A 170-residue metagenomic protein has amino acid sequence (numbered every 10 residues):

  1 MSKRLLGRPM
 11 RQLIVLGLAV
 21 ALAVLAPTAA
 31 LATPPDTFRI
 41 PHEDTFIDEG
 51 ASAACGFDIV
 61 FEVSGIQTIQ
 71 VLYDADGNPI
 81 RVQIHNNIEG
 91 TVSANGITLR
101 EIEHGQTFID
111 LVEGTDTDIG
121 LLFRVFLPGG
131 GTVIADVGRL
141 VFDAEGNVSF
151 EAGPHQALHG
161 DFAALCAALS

Functional and structural regions predicted by a protein language model:
S2-V15: Bacterial N-terminal signal peptides that target proteins for export
I14-A26: Bacterial N-terminal signal peptides
A32-S170: Beta-strand-enriched cores of mature, soluble protein domains
